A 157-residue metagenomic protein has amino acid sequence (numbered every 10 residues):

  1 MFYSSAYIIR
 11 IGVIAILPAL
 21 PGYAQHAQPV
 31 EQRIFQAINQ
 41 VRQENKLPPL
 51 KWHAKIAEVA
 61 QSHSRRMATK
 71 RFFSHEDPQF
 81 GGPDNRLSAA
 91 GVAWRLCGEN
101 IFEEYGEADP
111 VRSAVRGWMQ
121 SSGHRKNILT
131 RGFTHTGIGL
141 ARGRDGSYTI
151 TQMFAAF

Functional and structural regions predicted by a protein language model:
M1-A6: N-terminal secretory signal peptides that target proteins for export/translocation
R10-A19: Bacterial N-terminal signal peptides
I11, Q43, S64, R125-K126: Hydrophobic alpha-helical segments, especially transmembrane helices and their immediate juxtamembrane helical caps
L20-A24: Sec/Tat signal peptide C-region and signal peptidase I cleavage site
Q25-L87, R131, H135-T136, G143: Short, well-ordered surface patches within globular domains
P83-F157: A well-ordered secondary-structure block
